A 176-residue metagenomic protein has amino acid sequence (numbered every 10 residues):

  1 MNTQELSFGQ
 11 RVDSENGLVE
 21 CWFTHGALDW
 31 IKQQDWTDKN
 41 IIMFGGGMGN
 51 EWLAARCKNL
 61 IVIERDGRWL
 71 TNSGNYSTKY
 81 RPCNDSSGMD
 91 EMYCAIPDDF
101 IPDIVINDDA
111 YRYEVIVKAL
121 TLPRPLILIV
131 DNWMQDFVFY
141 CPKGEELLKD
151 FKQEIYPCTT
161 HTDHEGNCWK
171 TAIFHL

Functional and structural regions predicted by a protein language model:
M1-S14, D38-A55, I61, D150-Q153 (+1 more regions): N-terminal pre-catalytic "stem/leader" segment of glycosyltransferase-like enzymes
L18-H25, A110, E165: Conserved phosphate-coordination/catalytic loops
E20-S87: SAM cofactor-binding core of SAM-dependent methyltransferases, primarily the Rossmann-like beta-alpha-beta module
T37, R56, F100-I101, R124: Short loop/turn motifs at secondary-structure junctions
I41, P102-V105: Receiver (REC) domain switch-region micro-motif
P82-S86, D98, M134: Helix-centered, glycine/charged polyanion-binding patches within enzymatic domains that contact phosphate-containing
G88-F100: Short amphipathic alpha-helix with an adjacent loop that forms part of the alpha/beta core around
P97, I104, A110-L176: C-terminal substrate-binding/active-site "lid" region of AdoMet-derived donor-dependent transferases
